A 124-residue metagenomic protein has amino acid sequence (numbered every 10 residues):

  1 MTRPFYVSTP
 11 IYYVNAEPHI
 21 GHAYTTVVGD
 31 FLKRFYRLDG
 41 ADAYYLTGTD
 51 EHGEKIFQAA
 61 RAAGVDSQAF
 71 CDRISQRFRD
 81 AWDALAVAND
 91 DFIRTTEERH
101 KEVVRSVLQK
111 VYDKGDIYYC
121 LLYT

Functional and structural regions predicted by a protein language model:
M1-Y123: N-terminal, positively charged nucleic-acid-binding surface of large information/translation enzymes
